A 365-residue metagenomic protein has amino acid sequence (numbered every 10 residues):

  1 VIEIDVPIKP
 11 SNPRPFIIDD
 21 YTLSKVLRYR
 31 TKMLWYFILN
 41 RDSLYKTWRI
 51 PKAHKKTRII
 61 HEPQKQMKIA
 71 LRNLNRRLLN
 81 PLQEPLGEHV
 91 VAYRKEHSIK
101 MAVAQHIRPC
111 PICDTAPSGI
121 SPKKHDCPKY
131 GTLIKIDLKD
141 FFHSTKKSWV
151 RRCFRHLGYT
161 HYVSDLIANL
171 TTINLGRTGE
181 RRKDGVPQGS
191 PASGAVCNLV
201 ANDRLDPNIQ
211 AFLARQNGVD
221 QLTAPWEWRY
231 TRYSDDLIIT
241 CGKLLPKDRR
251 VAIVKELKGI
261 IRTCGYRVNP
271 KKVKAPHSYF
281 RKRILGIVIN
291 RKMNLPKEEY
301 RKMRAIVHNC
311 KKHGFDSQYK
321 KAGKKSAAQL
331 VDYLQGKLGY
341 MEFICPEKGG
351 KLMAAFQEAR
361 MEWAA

Functional and structural regions predicted by a protein language model:
V1-T132, I136, F141-Y162, N169-S190 (+4 more regions): Right-hand nucleic-acid polymerase module
